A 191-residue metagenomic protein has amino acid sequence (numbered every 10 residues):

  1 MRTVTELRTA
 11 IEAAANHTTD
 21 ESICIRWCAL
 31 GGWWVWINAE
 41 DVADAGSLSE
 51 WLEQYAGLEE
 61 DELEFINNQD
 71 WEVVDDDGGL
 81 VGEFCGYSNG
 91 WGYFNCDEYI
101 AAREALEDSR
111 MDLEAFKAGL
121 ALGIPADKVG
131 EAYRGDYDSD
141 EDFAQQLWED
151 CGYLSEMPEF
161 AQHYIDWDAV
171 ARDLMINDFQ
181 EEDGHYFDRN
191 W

Functional and structural regions predicted by a protein language model:
M1-W191: Acidic interaction surfaces
